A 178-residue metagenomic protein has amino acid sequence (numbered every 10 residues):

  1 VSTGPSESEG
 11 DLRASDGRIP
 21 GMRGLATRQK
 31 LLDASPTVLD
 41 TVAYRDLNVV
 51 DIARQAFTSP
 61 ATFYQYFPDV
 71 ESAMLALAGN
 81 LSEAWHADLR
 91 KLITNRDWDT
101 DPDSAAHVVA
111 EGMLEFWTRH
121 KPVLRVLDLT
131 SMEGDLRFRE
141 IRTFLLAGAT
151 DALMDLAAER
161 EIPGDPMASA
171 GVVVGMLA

Functional and structural regions predicted by a protein language model:
V1-A26, E161: N-terminal intrinsically disordered/low-complexity leader segments
R23-S35, I52, L77-L89, A149: Generic hydrophobic, amphipathic alpha-helix propensity
K30, A34, V38-S72, A76: Helix-turn-helix
A34-V38, F116, M176: Short amphipathic alpha-helical elements of helix-turn-helix/winged-helix folds
L39, F67, A73-L81, L127 (+2 more regions): Alpha-helical DNA-contacting segments of helix-turn-helix folds
S72, A76, R90-R119, P166 (+1 more regions): Hydrophobic alpha-helical connector segments
T94-D99, R119, L124, S131-L136 (+1 more regions): Hydrophobic alpha-helical bundle segments that form small-molecule/ligand-binding pockets
